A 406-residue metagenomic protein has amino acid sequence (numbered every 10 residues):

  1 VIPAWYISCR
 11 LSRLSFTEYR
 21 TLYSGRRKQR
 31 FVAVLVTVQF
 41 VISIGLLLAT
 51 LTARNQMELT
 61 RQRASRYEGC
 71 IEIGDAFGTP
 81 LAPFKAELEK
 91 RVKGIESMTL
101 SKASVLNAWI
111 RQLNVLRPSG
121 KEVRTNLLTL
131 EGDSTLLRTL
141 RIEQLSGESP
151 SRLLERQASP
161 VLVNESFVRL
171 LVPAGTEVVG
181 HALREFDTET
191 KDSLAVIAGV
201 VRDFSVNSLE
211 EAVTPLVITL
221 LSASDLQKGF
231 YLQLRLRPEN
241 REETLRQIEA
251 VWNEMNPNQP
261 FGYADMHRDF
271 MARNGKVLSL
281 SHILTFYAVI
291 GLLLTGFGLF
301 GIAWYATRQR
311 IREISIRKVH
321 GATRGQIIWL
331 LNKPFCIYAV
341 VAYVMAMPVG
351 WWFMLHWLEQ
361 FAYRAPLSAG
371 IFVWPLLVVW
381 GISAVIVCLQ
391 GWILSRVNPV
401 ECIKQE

Functional and structural regions predicted by a protein language model:
V1, R312-L358, W374, V378: Transmembrane alpha-helical interface segments in multi-pass membrane proteins
V1-G78, L358, V400-E406: Alpha-helical transmembrane segments of integral membrane proteins
V1-I2, R27-V38, T285, A362-L389 (+1 more regions): Conserved transmembrane alpha-helices of multi-pass membrane proteins, especially helix-helix packing segments enriched
R13-S24, F297-I337, V397-Q405: Intracellular coupling helices
T17-S24, L59-Y67, T323, A346-P375: Short juxtamembrane loops and helix-capping segments at transmembrane helix boundaries of multi-pass membrane proteins
R30-A53, L278-R312, A339-V341, G381-V385: Hydrophobic alpha-helical transmembrane segments of multi-pass inner-membrane transport and secretion
A86, K90-R273: Mid-to-C-terminal secondary-structure elements that act as membrane-proximal/extracytoplasmic interface segments
